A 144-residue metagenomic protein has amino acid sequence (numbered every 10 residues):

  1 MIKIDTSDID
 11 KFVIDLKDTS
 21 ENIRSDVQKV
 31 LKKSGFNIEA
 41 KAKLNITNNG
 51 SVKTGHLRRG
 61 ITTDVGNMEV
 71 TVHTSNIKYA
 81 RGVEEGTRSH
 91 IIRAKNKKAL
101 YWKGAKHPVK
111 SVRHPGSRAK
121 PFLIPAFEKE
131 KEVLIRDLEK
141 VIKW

Functional and structural regions predicted by a protein language model:
M1-A80, R93-W144: Short, Lys/Arg-rich flexible segments
H90: Short, His- and charge-rich active-site/binding loops that engage polyanionic ligands
